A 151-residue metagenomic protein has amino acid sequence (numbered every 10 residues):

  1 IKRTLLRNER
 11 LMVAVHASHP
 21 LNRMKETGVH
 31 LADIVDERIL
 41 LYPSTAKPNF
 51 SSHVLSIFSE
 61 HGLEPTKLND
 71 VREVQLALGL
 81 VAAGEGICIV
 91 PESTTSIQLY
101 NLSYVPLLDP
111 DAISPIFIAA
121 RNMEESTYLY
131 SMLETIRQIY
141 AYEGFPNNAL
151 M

Functional and structural regions predicted by a protein language model:
I1-R10, M24, V29-H30, Q75-M123: Beta-alpha-beta core module
R3, I39, K67-L68, Y104: Conserved beta-strand scaffold positions in the cores of enzyme catalytic domains, especially in NTP/NDP-utilizing
V13-A14: Intrinsically disordered, acidic Ser/Thr/Pro-rich N-terminal transactivation domains of bZIP transcription factors
T27-V29, E37-H61, S126-L133, Y142-L150: Secondary-structure junction motif
L41-S44, K67, V90-P91: Thr-Gly-centered strand-to-loop micro-motif
L63-E73: Short beta-strand-to-loop elements that line the ligand-binding cleft of bilobed periplasmic-binding protein-like
